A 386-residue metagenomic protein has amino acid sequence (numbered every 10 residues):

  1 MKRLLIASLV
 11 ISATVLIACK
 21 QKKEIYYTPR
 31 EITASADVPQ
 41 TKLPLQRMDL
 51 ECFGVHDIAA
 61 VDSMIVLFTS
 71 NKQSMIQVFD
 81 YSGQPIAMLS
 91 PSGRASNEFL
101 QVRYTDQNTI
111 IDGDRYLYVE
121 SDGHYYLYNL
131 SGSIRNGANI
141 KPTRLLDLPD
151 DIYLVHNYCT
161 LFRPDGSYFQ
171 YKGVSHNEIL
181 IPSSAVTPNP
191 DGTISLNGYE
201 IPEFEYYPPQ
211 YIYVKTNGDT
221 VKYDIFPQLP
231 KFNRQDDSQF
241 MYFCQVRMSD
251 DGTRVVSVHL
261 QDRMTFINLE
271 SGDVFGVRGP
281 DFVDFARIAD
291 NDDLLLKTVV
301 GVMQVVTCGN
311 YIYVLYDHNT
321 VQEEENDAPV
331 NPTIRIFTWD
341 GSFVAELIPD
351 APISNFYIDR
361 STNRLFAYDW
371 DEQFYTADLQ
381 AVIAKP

Functional and structural regions predicted by a protein language model:
V15-A18: C-terminal motif of bacterial Sec signal peptides marking the signal peptidase cleavage site
Y27-F53, S342: A short helix->beta-strand "capping" segment at the edge of beta-propeller domains
P44-M75, V306, Y311-N319: Beta-strand-rich domains and repeat architectures in extracellular enzymes and scaffolds, especially beta-propellers
P85-G123, T143-D150, F232-D237, D350-S354: Blade-loop segments of beta-propeller domains
N97-E98, V283-N291, W339-R360: Conserved blade-ending motifs and adjacent loop-strand segments that build the rim/top face of beta-propeller domains
S131-P190: Asp-box/WD-like beta-propeller blade repeats and closely related beta-sheet repeat scaffolds
I201-G218, P329-G341: Beta-propeller blade signature
L295-I336: Loop/turn-rich, solvent-exposed surfaces of beta-rich toroidal or solenoidal domains
